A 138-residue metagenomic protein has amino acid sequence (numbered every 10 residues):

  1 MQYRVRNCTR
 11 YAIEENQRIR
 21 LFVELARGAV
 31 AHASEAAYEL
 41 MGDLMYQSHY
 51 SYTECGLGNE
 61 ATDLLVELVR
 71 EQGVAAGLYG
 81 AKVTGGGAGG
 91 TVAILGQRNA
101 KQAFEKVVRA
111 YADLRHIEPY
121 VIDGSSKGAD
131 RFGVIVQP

Functional and structural regions predicted by a protein language model:
M1-K82, I94-P138: C-terminal nucleotide
G86-G90: Active-site pocket scaffolds in enzymes
